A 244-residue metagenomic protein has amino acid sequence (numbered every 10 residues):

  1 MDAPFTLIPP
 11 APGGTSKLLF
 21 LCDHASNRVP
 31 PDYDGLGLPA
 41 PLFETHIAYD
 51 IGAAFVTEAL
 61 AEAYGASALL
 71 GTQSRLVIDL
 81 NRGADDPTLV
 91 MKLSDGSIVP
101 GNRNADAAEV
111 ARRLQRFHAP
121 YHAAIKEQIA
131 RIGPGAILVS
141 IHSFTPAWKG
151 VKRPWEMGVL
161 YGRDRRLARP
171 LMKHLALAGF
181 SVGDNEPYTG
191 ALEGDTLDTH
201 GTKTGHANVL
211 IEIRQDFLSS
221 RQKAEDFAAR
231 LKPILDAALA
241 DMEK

Functional and structural regions predicted by a protein language model:
M1-L138, S143-K244: N-terminal catalytic or cofactor-binding beta/alpha core of small enzyme domains
